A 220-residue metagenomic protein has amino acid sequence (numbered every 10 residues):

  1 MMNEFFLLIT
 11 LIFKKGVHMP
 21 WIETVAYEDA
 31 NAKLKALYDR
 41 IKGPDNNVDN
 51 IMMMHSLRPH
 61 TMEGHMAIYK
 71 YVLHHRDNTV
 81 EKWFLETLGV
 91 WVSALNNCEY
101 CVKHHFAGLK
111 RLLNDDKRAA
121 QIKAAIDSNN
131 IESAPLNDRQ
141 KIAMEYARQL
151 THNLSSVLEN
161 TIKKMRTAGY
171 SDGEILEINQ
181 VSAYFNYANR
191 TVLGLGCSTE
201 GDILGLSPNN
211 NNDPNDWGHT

Functional and structural regions predicted by a protein language model:
M1-M2: Methionine residue identity
F5: Cationic, low-complexity basic patches in intrinsically disordered or flexible, solvent-exposed regions
I9-T220: Hydrophobic alpha-helical segments
